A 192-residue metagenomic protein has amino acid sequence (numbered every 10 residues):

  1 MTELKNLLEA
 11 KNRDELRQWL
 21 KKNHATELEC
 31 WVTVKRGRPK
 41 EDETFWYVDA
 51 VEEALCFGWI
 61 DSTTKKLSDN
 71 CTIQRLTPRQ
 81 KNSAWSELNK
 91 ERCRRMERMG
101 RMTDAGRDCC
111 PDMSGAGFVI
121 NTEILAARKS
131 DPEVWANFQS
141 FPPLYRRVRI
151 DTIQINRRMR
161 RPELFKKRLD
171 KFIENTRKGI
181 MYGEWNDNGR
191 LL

Functional and structural regions predicted by a protein language model:
M1-L192: Charge-dense, helix-prone N-terminal extensions
